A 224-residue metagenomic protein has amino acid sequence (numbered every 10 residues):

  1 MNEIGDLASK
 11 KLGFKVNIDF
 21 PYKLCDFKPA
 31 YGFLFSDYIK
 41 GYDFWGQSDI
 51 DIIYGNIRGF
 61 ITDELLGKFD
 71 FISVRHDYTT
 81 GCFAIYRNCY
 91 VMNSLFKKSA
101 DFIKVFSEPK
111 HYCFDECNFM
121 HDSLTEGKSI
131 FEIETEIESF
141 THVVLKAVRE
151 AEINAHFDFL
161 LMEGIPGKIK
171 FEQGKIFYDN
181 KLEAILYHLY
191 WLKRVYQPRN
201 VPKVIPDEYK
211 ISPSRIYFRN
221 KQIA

Functional and structural regions predicted by a protein language model:
M1-K40: Active-site-proximal specificity loops/subdomain of glycosyltransferases
E3, L7, K11, E64 (+2 more regions): Residues that form generic nucleotide/phosphate-binding pockets
E3, Y90-M92: Short loop/turn segments at secondary-structure transitions that flank enzyme active sites
K28-F71: GT-A fold catalytic core of metal-dependent nucleotide-sugar glycosyltransferases, centered on the diacidic
Q47-D51, H76, C89: An acidic- and aromatic-residue-enriched active-site/binding cleft used to recognize and process polar
G67-F83: A short, conserved acidic/glycine-rich loop-to-beta-strand motif that forms the donor nucleotide-sugar/metal
C82-Y90: Short glycine- and hydrophobic/aromatic-rich loop-to-beta-strand nucleating segment in the catalytic cores
M92-A224: Catalytic core and acceptor-binding pocket of nucleotide-sugar-dependent glycosyltransferases
